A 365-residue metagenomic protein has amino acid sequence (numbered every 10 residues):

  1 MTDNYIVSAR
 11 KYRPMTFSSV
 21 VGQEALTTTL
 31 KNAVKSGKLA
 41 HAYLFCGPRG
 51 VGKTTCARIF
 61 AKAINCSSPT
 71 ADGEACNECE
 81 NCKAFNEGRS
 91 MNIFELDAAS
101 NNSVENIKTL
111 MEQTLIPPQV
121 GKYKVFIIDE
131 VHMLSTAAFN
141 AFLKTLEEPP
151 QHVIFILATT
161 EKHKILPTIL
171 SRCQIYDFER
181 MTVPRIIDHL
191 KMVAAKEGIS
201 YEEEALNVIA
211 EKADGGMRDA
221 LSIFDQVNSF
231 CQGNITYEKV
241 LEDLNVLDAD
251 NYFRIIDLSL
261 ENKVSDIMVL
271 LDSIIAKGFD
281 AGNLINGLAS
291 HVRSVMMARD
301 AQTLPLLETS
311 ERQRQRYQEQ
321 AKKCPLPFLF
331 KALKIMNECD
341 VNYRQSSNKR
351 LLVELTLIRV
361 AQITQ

Functional and structural regions predicted by a protein language model:
M1-I175, V193: P-loop/Walker A NTP-binding region and its immediately flanking N-terminal helices in P-loop NTPase folds
E87-M91, N106-T109, K122, Q174-Q365: Extended, largely alpha-helical regulatory/partner-binding modules appended to the mid-to-C-terminal parts
